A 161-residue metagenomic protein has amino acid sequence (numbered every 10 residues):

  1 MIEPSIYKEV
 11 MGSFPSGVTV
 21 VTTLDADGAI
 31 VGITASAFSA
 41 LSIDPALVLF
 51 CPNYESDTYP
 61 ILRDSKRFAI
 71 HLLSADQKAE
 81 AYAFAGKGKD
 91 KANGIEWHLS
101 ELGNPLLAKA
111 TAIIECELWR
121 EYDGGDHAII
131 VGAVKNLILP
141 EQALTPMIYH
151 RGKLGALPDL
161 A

Functional and structural regions predicted by a protein language model:
M1-A161: Basic, polyanion-binding surface patches
